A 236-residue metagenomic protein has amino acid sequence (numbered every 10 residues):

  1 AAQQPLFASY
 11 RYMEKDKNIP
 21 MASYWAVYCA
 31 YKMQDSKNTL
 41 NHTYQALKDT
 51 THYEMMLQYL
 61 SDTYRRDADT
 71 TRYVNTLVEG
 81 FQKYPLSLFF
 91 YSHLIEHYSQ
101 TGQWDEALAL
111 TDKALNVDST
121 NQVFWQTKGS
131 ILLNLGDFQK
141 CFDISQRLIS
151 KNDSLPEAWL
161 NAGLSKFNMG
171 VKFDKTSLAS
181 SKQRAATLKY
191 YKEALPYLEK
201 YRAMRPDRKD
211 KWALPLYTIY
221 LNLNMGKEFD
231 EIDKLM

Functional and structural regions predicted by a protein language model:
A1, N168-Y197: Short coil/linker segments at helix-helix boundaries
A2-P5, T39, Y73, A107 (+4 more regions): Single-residue signature of alpha-solenoid repeat helices
P5-S9, H42-T43, T76, L110 (+4 more regions): Alpha-helical solenoid repeat scaffolds, predominantly canonical TPR units
S9-Y12, Q45-A46, E79-G80, K113-A114 (+2 more regions): Canonical positions in the second alpha-helix
E14-K17, T50-T51, P85-L86, S119-T120 (+2 more regions): Short coil turns that delineate tetratricopeptide repeat
I19-A22, M55-M56, F90, F124 (+2 more regions): TPR alpha-solenoid repeat register
A26-Y28, Y59-T63, H93-H97, K128 (+4 more regions): Structural register within alpha-helical repeat arrays
Q34, R66-A68, Q100-T101, N134-G136 (+3 more regions): Short coil/turn linking the two alpha-helices of tandem helical-hairpin repeats
